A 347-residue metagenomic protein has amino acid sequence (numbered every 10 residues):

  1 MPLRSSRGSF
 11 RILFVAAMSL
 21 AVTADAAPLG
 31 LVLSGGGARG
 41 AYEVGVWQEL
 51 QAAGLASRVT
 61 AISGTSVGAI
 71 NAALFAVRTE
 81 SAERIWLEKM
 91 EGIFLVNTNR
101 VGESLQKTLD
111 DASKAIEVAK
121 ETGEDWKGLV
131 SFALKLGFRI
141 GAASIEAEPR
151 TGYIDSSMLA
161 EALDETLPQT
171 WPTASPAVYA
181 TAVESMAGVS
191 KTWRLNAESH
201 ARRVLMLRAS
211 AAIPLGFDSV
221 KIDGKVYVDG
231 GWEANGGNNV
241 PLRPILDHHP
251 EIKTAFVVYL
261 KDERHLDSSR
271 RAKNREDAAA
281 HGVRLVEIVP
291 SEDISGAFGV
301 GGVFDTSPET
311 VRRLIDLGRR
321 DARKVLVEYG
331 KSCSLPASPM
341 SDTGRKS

Functional and structural regions predicted by a protein language model:
M1-G8: N-terminal secretory signal peptides that target proteins for export/translocation
S9-A21: Bacterial N-terminal signal peptides
D25-S63, A73-S347: Patatin-like phospholipase
S66: Catalytic nucleophile serine of serine hydrolases, specifically the conserved "nucleophile elbow" pentapeptide
A69: Catalytic nucleophile loop
